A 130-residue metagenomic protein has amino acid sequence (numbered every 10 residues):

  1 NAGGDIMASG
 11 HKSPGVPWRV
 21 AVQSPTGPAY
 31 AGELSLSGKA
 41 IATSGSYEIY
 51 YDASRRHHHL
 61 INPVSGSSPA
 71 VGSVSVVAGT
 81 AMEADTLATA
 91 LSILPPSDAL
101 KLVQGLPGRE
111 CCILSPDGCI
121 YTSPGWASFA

Functional and structural regions predicted by a protein language model:
N1-A130: Mature catalytic core of soluble alpha/beta enzymes
